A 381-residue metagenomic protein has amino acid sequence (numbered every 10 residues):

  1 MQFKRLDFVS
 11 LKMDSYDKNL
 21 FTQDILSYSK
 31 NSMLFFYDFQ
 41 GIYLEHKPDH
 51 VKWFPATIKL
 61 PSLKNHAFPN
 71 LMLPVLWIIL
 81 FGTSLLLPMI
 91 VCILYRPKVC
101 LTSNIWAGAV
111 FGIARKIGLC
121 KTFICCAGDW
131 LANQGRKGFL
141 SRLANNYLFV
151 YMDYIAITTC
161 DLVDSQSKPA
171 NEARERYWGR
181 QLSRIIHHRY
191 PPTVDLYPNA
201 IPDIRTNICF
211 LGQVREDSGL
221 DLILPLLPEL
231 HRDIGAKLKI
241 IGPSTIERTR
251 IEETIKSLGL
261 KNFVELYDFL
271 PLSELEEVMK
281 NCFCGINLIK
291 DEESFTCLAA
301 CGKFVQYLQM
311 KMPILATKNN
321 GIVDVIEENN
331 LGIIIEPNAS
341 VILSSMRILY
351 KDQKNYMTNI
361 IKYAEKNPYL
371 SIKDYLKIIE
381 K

Functional and structural regions predicted by a protein language model:
M1-K52, P225-L230: N-terminal subdomain of nucleotide-sugar transferases
M89-R96, A109, I113-I117, C125 (+3 more regions): Membrane-proximal helix-turn-helix segments that form the acceptor-binding/catalytic region of lipid-linked
W130-L131, P169-A170, I186-L196, Q213 (+1 more regions): Short beta-strand->alpha-helix junction loop in the catalytic core of nucleotide-activated group-transfer enzymes
Y154-S183, P192: A short, active-site helix/loop in glycosyltransferases that binds the activated sugar's phosphate group
D164, V194, A200-L227, K239: Conserved donor-binding/catalytic core segment of Leloir-type glycosyltransferases
D195, P337-A339, Y350-K381: A charged, aromatic-enriched C-terminal amphipathic alpha-helix characteristic of glycosyltransferases across folds
G242, T249-V278, C284: Nucleotide-activated donor-binding/catalytic signature segment of Leloir-type glycosyltransferases, i.e., the conserved
V278-C297, M312: Acidic donor-binding loop of glycosyltransferase active sites
